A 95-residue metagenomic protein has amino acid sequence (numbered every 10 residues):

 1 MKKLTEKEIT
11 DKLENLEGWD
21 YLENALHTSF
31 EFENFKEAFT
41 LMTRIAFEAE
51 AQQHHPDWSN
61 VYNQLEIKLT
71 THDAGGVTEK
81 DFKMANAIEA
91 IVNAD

Functional and structural regions predicted by a protein language model:
M1-N34: N-terminal first-folded block
G18-Y21, A46-P56, N93-D95: Short arginine-rich
T28, L65-K68: Short, aliphatic-rich beta-strand segments
T43-R44, N86: Solvent-exposed alpha-helix faces
Q52, N60-N63: Amphipathic, hydrophobic secondary-structure cores in small proteins
I67-V92: C-terminal structural segments of small proteins and small subunits
